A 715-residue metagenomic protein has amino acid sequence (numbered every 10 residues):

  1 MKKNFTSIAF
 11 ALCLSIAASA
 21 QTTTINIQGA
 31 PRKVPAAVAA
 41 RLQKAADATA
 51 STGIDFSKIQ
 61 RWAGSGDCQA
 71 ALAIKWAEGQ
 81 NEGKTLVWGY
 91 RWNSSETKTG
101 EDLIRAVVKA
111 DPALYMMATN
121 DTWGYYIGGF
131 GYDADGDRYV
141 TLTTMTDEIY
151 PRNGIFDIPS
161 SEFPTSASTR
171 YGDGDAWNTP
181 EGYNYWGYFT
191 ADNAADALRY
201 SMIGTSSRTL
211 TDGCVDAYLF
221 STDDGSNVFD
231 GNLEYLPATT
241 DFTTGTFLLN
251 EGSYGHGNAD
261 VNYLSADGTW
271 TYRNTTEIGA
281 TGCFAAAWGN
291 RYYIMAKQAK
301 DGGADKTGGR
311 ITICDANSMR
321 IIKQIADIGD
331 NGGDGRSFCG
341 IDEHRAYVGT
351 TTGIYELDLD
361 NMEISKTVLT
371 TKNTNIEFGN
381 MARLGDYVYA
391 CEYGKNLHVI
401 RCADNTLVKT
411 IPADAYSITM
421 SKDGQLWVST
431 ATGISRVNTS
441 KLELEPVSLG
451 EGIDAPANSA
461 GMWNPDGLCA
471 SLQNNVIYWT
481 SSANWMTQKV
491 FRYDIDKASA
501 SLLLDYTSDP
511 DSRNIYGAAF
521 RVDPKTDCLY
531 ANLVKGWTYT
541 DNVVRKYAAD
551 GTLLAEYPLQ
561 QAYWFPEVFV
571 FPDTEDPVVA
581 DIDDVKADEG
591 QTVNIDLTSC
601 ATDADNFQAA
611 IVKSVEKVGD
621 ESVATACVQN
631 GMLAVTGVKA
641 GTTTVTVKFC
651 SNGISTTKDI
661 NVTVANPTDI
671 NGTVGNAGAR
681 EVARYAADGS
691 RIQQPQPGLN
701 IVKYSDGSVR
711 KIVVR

Functional and structural regions predicted by a protein language model:
Q21-T240: Ubiquitin-like/PB1-type beta-grasp interaction modules and other compact soluble beta-rich domains
G255-N262, G302-T312, G353-E356, K395-V399 (+3 more regions): Structural motif
S265-D267, D315-M319, D358-M362, R401-N405 (+3 more regions): Short loop/turn segments that connect beta-strands within beta-propeller blades
D267-E277, R320-G329, E363-K372, N405-I411 (+3 more regions): A short beta-strand motif characteristic of beta-propeller blades
I278-G289, D330-E343, N373-G385, P412-D423 (+3 more regions): Repeated scaffold domains used in trafficking and secretory/extracellular systems, primarily beta-propellers
K535-E575: Blade-level signature of beta-propeller repeat domains, shared across WD40, Kelch, NHL, RCC1 and BNR/Asp-box propellers
L633, K639-G653: A short beta-strand micro-motif common to beta-rich folds, especially ectodomain repeats
A665-R715: C-terminal outer-membrane/trafficking sorting elements
